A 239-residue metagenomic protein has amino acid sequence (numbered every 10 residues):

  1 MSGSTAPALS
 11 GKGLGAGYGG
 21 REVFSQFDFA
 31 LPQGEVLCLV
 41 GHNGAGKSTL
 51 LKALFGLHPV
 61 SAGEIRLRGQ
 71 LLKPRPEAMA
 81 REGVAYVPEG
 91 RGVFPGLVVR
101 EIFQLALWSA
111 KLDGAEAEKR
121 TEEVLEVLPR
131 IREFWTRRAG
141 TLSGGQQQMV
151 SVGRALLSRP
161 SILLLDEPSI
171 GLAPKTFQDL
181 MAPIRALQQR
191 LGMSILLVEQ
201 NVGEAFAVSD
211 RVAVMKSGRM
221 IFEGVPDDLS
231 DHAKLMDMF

Functional and structural regions predicted by a protein language model:
L9, F24-Q26: Conserved structural motif at the start of ABC-family nucleotide-binding domains
V40-H42: The feature captures the beta-strand-to-loop junction immediately N-terminal to the Walker
F55: Helix-to-loop junction immediately C-terminal to a conserved catalytic motif
G63-K73, E82, E116-T121: Conserved ABC transporter NBD signature motif
R138-L142: Conserved ABC ATPase signature
A155-L156: ABC ATPase C-loop
Q178-L191: Helical segment within the ABC ATPase nucleotide-binding domain
